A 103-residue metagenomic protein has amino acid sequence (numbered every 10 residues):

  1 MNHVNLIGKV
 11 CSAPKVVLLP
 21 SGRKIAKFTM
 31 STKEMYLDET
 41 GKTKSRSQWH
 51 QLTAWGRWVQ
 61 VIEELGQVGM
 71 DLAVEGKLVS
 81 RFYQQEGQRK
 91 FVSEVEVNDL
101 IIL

Functional and structural regions predicted by a protein language model:
M1-L103: Single-stranded nucleic acid-binding surfaces, predominantly the OB-fold ssDNA-binding core
